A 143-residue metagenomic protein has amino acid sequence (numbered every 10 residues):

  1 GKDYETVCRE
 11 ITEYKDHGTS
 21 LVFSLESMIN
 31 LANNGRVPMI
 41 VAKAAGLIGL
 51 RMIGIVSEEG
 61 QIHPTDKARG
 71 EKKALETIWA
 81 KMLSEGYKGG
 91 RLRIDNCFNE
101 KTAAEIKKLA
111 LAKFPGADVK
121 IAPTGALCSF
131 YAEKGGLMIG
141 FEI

Functional and structural regions predicted by a protein language model:
G1-I143: Mixed-charge interfacial surface used for oligomerization/domain docking and macromolecular partner engagement
